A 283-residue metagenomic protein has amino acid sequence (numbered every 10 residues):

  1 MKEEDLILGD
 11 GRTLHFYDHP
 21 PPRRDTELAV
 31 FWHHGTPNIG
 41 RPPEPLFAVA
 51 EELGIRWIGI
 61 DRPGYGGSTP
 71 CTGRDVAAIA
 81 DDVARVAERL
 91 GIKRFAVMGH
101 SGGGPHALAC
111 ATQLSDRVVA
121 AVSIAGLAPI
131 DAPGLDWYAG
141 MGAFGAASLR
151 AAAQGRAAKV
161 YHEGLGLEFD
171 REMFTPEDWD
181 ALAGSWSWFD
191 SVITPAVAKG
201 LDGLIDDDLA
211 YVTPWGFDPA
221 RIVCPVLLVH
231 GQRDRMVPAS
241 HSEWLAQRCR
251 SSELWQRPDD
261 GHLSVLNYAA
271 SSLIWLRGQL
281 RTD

Functional and structural regions predicted by a protein language model:
G35-A48: The serine-hydrolase catalytic nucleophile loop
A50-P70: Conserved alpha/beta-hydrolase
A78-A96: Conserved acidic catalytic loop of the alpha/beta-hydrolase fold
R94-D136: Conserved hydrolase catalytic core segment
Y138-F217: Alpha/beta-hydrolase
I222, L228-H230, D234: Short beta-strand/loop motif that positions the catalytic acidic residue of the alpha/beta-hydrolase fold
R235-H241: Conserved alpha/beta-hydrolase "acid-adjacent" motif
S252-D283: Catalytic active-site module of serine/aspartate enzymes centered on a nucleophile-bearing elbow/loop
